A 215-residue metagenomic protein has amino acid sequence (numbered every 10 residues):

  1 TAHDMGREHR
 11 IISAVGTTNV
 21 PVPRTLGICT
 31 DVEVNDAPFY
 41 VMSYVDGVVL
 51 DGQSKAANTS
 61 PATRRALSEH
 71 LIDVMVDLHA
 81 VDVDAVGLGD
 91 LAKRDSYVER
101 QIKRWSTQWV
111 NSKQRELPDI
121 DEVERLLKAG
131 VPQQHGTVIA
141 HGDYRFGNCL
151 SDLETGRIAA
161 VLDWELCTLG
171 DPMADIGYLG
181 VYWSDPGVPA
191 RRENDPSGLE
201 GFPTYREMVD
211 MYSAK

Functional and structural regions predicted by a protein language model:
T1-I139, D152-G156: ATP-binding pocket architecture of kinase catalytic cores
R10, R145, G177: Active-site phosphate/pyrophosphate-handling residues
E33, W105, A160-V161, P189-S197: Short, flexible active-site loops
V41, H141, V161-D163: Generic enzyme active-site microenvironment
A62-R64, W164-T168, G198-L199: Glycine-rich "substrate-gating" loop/helix at the edge of Rossmann-like oxidoreductase active sites
I139-H141, F146: Catalytic-loop of the protein kinase fold
L150-G187: Catalytic activation segment of kinase domains across protein kinase-like and atypical kinase folds
A174-K215: Active-site activation/catalytic loop segments of kinase-like enzymes and analogous catalytic loops in related
